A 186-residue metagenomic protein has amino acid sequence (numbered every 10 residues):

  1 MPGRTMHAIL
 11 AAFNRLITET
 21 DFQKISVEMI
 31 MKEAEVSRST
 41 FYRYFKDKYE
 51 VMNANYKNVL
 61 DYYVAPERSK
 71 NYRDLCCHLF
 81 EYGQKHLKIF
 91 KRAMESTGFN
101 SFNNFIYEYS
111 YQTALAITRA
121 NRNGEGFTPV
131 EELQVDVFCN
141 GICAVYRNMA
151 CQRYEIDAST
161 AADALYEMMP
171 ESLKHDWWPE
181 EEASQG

Functional and structural regions predicted by a protein language model:
P2-N14, T18, Q23-V27, K32-E35 (+4 more regions): An amphipathic alpha-helix adjacent to DNA-recognition modules
A11, A54, N58, E108 (+5 more regions): Short, residue-level hotspots on alpha-helical faces of the histone-fold and other alpha-helical interaction modules
T18-T20, G126, C151: Cytosolic nucleotide-binding catalytic cores of signal-transduction proteins
I25-S26, K91-A93, F102, A158 (+1 more regions): Short, hydrophobic secondary-structure boundary micro-motifs
T40, I89: Residues in the helix-turn-helix
C77-H78, F99-E125, P129-A144: Amphipathic alpha-helical packing segments from all-alpha helical-bundle domains
F90-M94, T118-R122, M149-R153, D176: Secondary-structure edge/capping motif, primarily at the C-terminal ends of alpha-helices and the immediately following
N148-G186: C-terminal peripheral helix-coil segments that are non-catalytic and often amphipathic
